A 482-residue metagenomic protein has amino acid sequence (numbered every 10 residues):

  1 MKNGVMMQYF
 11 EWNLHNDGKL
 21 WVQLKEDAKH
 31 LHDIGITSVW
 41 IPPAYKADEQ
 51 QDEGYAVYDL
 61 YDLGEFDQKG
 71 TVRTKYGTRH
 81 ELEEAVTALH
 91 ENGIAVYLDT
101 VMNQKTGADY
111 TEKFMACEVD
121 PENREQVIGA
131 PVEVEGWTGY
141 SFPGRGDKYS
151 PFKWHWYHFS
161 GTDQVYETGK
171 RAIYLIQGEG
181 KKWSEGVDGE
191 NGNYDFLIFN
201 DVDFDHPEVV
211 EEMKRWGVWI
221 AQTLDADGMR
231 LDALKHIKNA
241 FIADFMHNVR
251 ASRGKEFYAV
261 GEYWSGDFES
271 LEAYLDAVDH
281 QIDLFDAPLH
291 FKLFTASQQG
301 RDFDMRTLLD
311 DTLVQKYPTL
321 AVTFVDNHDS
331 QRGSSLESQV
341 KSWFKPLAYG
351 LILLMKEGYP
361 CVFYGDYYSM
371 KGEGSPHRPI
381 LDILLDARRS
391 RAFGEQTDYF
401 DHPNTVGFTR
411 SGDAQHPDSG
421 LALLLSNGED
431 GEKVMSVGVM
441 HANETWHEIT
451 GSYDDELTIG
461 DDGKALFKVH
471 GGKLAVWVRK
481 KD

Functional and structural regions predicted by a protein language model:
M1-G18, F196-D205: Boundary/entry segment of secreted carbohydrate-active catalytic domains
K2-M7, Q23-I36, Y45, E49-G64 (+5 more regions): Active-site-proximal helices and loops of the catalytic beta/alpha 8
H15-V22, Y76, H80, P207 (+3 more regions): Soluble non-cytosolic domains of exported or imported proteins
N16-Q23, D27, G107-D109: Active-site-proximal N-terminal segment of extracellular/periplasmic enzymes that hydrolyze or transfer
D62-A88: Aromatic/His-enriched, Gly/Pro-containing loop or helix-boundary segments that lie immediately adjacent to catalytic
E118-N193: Core domains of carbohydrate- and sulfate-ester-processing enzymes
G178-T223, L234: Active-site-adjacent "subsite" loops/lids of carbohydrate-active enzymes
